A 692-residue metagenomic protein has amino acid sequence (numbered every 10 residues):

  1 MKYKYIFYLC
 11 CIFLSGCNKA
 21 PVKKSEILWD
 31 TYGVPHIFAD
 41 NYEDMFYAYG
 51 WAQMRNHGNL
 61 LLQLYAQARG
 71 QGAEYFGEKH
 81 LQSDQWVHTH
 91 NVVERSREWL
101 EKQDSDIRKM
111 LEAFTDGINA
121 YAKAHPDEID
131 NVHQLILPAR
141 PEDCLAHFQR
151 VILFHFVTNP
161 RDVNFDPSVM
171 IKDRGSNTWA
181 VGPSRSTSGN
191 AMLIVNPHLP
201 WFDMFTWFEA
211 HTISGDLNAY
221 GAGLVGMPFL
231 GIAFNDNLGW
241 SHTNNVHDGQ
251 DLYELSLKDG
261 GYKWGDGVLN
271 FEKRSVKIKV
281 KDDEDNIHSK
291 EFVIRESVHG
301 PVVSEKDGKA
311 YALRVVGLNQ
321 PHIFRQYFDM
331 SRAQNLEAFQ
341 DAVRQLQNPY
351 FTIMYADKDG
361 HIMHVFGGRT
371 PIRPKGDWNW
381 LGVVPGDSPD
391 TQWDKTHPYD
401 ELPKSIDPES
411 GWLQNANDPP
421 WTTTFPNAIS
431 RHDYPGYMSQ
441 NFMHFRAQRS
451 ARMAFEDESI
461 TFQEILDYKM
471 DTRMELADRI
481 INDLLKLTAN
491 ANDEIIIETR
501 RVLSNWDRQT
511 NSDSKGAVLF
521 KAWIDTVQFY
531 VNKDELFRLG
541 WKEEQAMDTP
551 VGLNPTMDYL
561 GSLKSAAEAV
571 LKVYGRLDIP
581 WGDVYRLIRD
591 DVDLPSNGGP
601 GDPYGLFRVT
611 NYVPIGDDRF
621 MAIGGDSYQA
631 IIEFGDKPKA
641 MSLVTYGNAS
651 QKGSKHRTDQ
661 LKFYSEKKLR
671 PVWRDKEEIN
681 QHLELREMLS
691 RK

Functional and structural regions predicted by a protein language model:
K2-Y8: Sec-dependent signal peptide recognition, specifically the positively charged N-region followed immediately by
L14-G16: C-terminal motif of bacterial Sec signal peptides marking the signal peptidase cleavage site
A20-E494, E498-R501, N505-K692: C-terminal/peripheral segments of proteins
